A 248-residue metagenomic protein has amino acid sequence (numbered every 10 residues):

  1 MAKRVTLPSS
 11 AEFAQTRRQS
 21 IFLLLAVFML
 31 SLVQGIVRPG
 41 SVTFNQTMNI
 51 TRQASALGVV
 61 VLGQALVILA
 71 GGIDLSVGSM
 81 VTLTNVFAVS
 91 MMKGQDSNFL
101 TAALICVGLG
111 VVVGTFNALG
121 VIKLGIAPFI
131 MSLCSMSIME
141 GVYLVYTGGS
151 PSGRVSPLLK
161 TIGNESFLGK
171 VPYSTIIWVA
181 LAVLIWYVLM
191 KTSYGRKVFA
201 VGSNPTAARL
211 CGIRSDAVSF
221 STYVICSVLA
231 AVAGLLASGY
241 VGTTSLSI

Functional and structural regions predicted by a protein language model:
M1-L25, V42: Transmembrane alpha-helical segments of polytopic membrane transport and secretion proteins
A11, L124, P128-T192, V218-S221 (+1 more regions): Transmembrane helix-bundle core of multi-pass membrane transporters and related energy-transducing complexes
S20-L25, I50, G58, S79-L83 (+4 more regions): Hydrophobic alpha-helical transmembrane segments
F22-G35, Q64, S137-G141, I177-Y187 (+1 more regions): Hydrophobic core segments of alpha-helical transmembrane domains in multi-pass membrane transport and ion-translocation
A26-V42, A70, Y143-G148, I185-S193: Structural signal for alpha-helical transmembrane segments and their membrane-water exit/capping regions in multi-pass
F28-V37, F44-Q95, L119-I126: Single transmembrane alpha-helix segments in multi-pass membrane proteins
A56-L57, V86, C134-L144, L210-G212: Small-residue-rich segments of transmembrane alpha-helices in multi-pass membrane proteins, especially helix faces
N98-C106, V112-N117, V121, L168-T244: Helix-loop-helix "hairpin" substructures at the membrane interface of multi-pass membrane proteins
